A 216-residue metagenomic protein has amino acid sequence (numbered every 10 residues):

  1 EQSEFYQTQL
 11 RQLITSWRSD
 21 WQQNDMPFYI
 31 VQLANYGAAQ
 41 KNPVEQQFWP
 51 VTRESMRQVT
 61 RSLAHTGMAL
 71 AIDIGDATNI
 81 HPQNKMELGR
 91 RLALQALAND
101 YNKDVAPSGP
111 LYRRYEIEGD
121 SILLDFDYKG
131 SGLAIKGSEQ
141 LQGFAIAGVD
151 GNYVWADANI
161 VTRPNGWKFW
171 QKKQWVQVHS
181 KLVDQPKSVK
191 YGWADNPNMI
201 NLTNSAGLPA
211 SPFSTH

Functional and structural regions predicted by a protein language model:
E1, A34-A38, D73-D76: Solvent-exposed loop/turn segments at secondary-structure junctions within structured extracellular/periplasmic domains
E1-Q7, A39-E45: The substrate-binding groove and active-site-proximal loops of carbohydrate-active enzymes, especially glycoside
T8-S16, Q47-R57: Alpha-helical scaffolding within the catalytic cores of extracellular/periplasmic polymer-degrading hydrolases
S16-M26, V59-A64: Secondary-structure transition/capping motifs at alpha-helix termini and the adjoining loop/turn into the next element
Q23-I30, D76: Amphipathic alpha-helical substructures
P27-Q32, G67-L70: Structural recognition of the beta-strand scaffold that forms the well-ordered cores of secreted hydrolase catalytic
T52-G143: Catalytic cores of secreted or luminal carbohydrate-active enzymes
K129-H216: C-terminal beta-sandwich/jelly-roll accessory domains of carbohydrate-active enzymes
